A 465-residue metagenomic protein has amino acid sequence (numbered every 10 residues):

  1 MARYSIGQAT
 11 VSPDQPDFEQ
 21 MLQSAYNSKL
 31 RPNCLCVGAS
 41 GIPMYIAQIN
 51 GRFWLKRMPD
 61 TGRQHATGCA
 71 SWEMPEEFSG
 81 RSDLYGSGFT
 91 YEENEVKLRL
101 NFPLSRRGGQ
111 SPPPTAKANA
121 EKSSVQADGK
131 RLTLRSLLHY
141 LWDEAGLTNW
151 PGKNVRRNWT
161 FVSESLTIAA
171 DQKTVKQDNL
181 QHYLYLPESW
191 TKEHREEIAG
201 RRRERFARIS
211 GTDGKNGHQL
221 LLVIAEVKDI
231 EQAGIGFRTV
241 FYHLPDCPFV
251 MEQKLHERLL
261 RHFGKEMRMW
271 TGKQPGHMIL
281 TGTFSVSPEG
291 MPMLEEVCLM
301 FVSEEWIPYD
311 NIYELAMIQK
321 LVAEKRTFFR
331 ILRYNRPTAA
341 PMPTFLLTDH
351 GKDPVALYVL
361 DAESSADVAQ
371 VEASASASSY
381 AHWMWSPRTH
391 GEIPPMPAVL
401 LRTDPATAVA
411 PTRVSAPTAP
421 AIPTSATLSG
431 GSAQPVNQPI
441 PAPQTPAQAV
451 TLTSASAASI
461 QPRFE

Functional and structural regions predicted by a protein language model:
M1-E465: Intrinsically disordered, low-complexity linker/tail regions enriched in polar/charged residues
